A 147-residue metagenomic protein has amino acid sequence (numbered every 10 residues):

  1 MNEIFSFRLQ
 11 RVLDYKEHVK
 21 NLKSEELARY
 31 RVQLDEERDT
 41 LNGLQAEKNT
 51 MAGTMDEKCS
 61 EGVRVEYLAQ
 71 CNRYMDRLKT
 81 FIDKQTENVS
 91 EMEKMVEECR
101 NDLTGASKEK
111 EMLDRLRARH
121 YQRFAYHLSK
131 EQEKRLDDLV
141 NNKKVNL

Functional and structural regions predicted by a protein language model:
M1-L147: Charge-rich amphipathic alpha-helical interaction elements
